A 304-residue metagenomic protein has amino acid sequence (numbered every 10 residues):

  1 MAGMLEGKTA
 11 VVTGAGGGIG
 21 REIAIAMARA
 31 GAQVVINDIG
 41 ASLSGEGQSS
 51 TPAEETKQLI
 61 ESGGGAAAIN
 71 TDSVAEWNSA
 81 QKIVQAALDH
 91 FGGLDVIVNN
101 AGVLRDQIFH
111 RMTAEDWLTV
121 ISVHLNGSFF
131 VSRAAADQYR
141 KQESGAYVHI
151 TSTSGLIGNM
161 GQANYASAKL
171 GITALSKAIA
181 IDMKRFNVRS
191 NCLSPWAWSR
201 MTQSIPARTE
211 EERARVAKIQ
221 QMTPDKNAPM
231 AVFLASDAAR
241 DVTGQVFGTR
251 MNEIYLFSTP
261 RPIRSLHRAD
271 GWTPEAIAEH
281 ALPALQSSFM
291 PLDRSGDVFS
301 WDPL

Functional and structural regions predicted by a protein language model:
A2-I36: Canonical Rossmann dinucleotide-binding motif of NAD(H)/NADP(H)-dependent dehydrogenases/reductases, specifically
E6, G63-A66, A86-N99, R105 (+2 more regions): A glycine-rich helix->loop->beta "capping" turn within Rossmann-like NAD(P)(H)-dependent oxidoreductase domains
T71-K82, A114: The beta1-alpha1 cofactor-binding region of Rossmann-like NAD(H)/NADP(H)-dependent oxidoreductases
I108-F109, D116-I121: Substrate-binding pocket helix/loop in short-chain dehydrogenase/reductase
S132, A168, S176: Active-site helix of classical SDR
S152: Residue(s) in the substrate-gating loop at a strand-loop-helix junction that position the organic substrate next
R213-L304: C-terminal helical subdomain
